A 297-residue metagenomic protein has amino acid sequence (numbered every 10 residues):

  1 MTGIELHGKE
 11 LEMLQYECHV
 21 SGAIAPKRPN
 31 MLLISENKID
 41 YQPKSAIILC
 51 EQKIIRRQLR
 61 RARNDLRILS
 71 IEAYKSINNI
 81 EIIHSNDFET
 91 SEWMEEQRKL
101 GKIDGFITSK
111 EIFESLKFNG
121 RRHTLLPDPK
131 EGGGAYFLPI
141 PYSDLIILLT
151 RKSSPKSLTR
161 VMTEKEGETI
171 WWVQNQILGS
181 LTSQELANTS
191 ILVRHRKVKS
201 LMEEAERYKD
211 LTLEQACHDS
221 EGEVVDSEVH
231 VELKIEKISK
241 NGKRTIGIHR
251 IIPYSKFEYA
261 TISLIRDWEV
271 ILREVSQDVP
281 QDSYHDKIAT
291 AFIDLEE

Functional and structural regions predicted by a protein language model:
M1-N30: Short beta-strand-centered segments that line the small-molecule binding cleft or hinge of alpha/beta clamshell
L6, N37, K110: Residues that line or immediately flank small-molecule/substrate-binding pockets and catalytic motifs
A23-I24, N37, E72, K152: Residues at the C-termini of beta-strands that transition into short coil/loop
A25-P26, K38-Q42, K99, L138-P141: Solvent-exposed alpha-helices and their adjacent loops that cap or buttress functional pockets in soluble metabolic
M31-I47, L66: Flexible hinge/capping segments at coil-to-helix
R56-E297: Small-molecule-sensing regulatory modules
